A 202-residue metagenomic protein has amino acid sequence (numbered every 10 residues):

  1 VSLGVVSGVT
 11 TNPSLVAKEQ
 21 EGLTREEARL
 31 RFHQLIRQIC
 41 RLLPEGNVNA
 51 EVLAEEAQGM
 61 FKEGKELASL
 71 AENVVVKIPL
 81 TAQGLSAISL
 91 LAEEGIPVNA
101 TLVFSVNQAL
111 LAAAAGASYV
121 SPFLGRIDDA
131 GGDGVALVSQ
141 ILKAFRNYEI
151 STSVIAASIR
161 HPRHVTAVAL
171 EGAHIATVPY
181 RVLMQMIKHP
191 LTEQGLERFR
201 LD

Functional and structural regions predicted by a protein language model:
V1-L3, G59-E63, A87, S105-A115 (+1 more regions): Catalytic cores of alpha/beta
V1-V5, T11-E93, L124: Active-site beta->alpha loop and helix N-cap motifs at the rims of alpha/beta catalytic domains
V5-S7, L70-V74, L90-N99, A114-V120 (+1 more regions): Glycine-enriched alpha-helix->loop->beta-strand junction motifs that scaffold or abut catalytic
G8-V9, P13-A17, L102, S118-G131 (+1 more regions): Glycine-rich phosphate-binding active-site loops on the catalytic face of alpha/beta enzymes
N49-E56, N73-A82, I96-L111, S121-G131 (+1 more regions): Catalytic beta/alpha-barrel core
A82, G132-Y148: Short loop-to-alpha-helix "cap/lid" segments that border enzyme active sites across diverse enzyme classes
F145-D202: C-terminal alpha-helical cap/extension of soluble enzyme domains
